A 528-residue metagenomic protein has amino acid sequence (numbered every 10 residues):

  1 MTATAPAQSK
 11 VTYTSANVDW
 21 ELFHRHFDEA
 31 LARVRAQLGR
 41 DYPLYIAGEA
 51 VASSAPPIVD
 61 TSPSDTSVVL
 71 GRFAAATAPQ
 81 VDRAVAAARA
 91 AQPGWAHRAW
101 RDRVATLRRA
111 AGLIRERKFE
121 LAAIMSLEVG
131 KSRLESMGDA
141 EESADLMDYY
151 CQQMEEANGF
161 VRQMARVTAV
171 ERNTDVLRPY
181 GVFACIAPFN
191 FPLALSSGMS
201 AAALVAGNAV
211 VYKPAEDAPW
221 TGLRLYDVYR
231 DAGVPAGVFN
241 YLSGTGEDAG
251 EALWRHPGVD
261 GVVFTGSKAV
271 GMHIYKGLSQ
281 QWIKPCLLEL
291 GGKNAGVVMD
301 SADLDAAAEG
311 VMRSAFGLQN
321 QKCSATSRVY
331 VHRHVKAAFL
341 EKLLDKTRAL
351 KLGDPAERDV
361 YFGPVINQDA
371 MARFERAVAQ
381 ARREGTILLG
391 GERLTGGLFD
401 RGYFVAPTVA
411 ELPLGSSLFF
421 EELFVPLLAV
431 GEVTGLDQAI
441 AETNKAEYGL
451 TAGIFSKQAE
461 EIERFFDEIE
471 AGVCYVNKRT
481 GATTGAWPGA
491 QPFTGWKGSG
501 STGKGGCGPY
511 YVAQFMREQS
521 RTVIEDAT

Functional and structural regions predicted by a protein language model:
M1-L70: Hydrophobic face of amphipathic alpha-helices that form TPR/SEL1-like repeat modules and related alpha-solenoid
M1-T2, D65-G71, A96-R101, A105 (+9 more regions): Conserved C-terminal structural/oligomerization subdomain of aldehyde/semialdehyde dehydrogenase
A52, T61, D65-N158: Glycine-rich loop-to-alpha-helix module at the N-terminal edge of alpha/beta enzyme cores
S67, A88, R103, M125 (+9 more regions): Residue-level signal for inorganic ion chemistry
D82-V85, V104-A111, R115-K118, A122 (+11 more regions): Hydrophobic face of alpha-helices
Q92, A96, A111-K118, A122 (+17 more regions): Structural signal for hydrophobic packing residues in well-ordered secondary-structure cores of soluble enzyme domains
S126, M154-A306, V433, T502: Rossmann-like NAD(P) dinucleotide-binding subdomain of oxidoreductase/dehydrogenase enzymes
V228, G233, G261, A269-L414 (+5 more regions): ALDH superfamily catalytic-core signature
